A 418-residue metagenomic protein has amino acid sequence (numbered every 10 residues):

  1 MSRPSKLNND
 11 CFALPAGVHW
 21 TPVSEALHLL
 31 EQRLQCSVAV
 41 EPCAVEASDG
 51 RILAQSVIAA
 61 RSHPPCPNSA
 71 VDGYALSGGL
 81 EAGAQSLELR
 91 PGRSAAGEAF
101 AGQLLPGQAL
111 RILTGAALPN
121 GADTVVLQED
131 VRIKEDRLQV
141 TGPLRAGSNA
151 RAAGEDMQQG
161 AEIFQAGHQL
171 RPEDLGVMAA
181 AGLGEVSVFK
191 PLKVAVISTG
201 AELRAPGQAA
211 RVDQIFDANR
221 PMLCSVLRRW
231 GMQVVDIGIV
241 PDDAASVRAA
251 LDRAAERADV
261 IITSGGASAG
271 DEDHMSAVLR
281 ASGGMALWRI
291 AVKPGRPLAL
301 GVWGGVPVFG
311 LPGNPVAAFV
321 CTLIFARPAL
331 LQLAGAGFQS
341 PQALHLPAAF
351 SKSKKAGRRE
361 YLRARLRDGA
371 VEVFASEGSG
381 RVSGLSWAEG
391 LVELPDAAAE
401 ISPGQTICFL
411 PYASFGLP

Functional and structural regions predicted by a protein language model:
M1-C11, P15-S24, G184-L311, P315-A318: Helix-rich terminal scaffold detector
S2-T21, A75-D236, V371, A375 (+2 more regions): Short, glycine/charged-enriched hinge/interface segments at domain edges or termini
G17, S24-L27, E41-E46, Q55 (+4 more regions): Flexible glycine/proline-rich
G17-Q85: Intrinsically disordered, low-complexity, positively charged segments
L30, G73, G160, V196 (+4 more regions): Residue-level signal for inorganic ion chemistry
S48-S62, A99-R111, Q158, L300-G301 (+1 more regions): Short, hydrophobic/aliphatic alpha-helical segments
I58-S62, I112, G147-A150, A179-E185 (+4 more regions): Glycine-rich, charged/polar anion/phosphate-binding loops that engage phosphate groups from diverse ligands
P119, P172, A269-D271, G416: Short glycine-rich, flexible loops that bind phosphorylated cofactors or substrates
